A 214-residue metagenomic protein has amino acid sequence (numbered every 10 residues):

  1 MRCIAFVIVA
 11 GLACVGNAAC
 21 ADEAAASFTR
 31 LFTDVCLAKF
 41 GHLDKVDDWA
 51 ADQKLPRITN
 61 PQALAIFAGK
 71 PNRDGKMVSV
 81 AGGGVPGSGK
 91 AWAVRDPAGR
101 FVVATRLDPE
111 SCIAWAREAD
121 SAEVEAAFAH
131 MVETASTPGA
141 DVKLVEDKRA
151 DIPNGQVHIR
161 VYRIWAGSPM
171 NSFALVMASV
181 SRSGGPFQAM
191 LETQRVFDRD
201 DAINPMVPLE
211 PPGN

Functional and structural regions predicted by a protein language model:
A5-V15: Bacterial N-terminal signal peptides
A18-A21: Boundary at the C-terminal end of the N-terminal hydrophobic targeting segment
E23-R100: N-terminal leader/targeting segments
K70-S111, V161-Q188: Long, continuous compositionally biased terminal/linker segments
V85-I159: Long, charged/polar, surface-exposed segments that mediate recognition or autoinhibition
K143-N214: Glycine-rich, aromatic-bearing surface loops/beta-hairpins
